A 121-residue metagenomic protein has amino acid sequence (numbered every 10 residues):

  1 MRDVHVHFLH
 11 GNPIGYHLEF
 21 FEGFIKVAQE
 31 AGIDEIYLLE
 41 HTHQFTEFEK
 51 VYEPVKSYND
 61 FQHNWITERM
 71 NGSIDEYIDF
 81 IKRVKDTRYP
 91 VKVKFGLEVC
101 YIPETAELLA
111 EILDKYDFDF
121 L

Functional and structural regions predicted by a protein language model:
M1-P103, L108: An N-terminally biased module of ancient metal coordination in phosphate/nucleic-acid-related enzymes
E111-Y116: Short, surface-exposed basic-aromatic patches at helix termini and helix-loop junctions that form
